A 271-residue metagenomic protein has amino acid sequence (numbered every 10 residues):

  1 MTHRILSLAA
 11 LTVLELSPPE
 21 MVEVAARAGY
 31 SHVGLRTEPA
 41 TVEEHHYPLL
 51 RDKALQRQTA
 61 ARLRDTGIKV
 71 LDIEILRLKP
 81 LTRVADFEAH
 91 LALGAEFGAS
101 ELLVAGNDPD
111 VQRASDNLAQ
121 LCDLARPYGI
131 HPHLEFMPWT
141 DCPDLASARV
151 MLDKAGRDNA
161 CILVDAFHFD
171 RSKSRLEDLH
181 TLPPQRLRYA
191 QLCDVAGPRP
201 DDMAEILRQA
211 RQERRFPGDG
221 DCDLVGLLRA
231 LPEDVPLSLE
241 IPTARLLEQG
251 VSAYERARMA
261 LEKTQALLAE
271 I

Functional and structural regions predicted by a protein language model:
M1-A10, E15-H32, R64, L93-G98 (+2 more regions): Histidine-acidic metal/acid-base catalytic patches
T12-L14, T37-P39, R77-K79, N107-D110 (+4 more regions): Active-site-proximal loop/turn and secondary-structure-junction residues that shape catalytic pockets, frequently
E20, R62-K69, R77-I162, R171 (+1 more regions): Active-site acidic/histidine proton-transfer and metal-coordination neighborhood in alpha/beta enzyme cores
G34, D72, L103, H133 (+2 more regions): Conserved beta-strand positions in the central sheet of alpha/beta enzyme cores
G34-Q58: Glycine-rich, proline-tolerant flexible connector loops at the mouths of alpha/beta enzymes
T41-L50, L76-L91, A204-R211, R215 (+1 more regions): Surface-exposed, active-site-proximal loop segments in enzymatic domains
P48, D52-L55, R83, D110 (+4 more regions): Residue-level preference for long, well-ordered alpha-helices that form the structural scaffold of enzyme catalytic
L50-L71, D123-P127, C222-R229: Alpha-helix-loop-beta-strand connector modules within alpha/beta enzyme cores
